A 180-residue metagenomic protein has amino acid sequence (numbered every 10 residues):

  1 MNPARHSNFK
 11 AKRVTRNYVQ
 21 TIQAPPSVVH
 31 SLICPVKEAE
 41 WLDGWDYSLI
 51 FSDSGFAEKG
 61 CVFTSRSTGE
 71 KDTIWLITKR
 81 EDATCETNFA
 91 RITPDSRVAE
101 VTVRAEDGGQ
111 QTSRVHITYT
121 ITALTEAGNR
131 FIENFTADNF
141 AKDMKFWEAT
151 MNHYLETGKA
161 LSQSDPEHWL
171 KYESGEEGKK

Functional and structural regions predicted by a protein language model:
M1-G55, E176-K180: Hydrophobic ligand-binding cavity/cleft-lining segments
M1-P3, F56-G60, D82-N88: Short Pro/Gly-enriched beta-strand edge/turn motifs at strand-loop
N2-R13, D107-K180: Terminal "cap-and-tail" regions of soluble proteins that handle hydrophobic small molecules
A4-N8, V62-T64, F89-R91: Short, P/G- and charge-enriched loop/turn segments at secondary-structure junctions
V14-R16, A57-K59, K71, R97-A99: Residues that act as N-cap/strand-start positions at coil-to-secondary-structure junctions
T15, V19-T21, D46, V62-T64 (+2 more regions): Ser/Thr- (and often Asn-) enriched beta-sheet segments in non-cytosolic proteins
V28-I33, A39, F63, I77 (+4 more regions): Hydrophobic pocket/interface hotspot
E40, S67-L124: Hydrophobic-ligand binding "helix-grip"
